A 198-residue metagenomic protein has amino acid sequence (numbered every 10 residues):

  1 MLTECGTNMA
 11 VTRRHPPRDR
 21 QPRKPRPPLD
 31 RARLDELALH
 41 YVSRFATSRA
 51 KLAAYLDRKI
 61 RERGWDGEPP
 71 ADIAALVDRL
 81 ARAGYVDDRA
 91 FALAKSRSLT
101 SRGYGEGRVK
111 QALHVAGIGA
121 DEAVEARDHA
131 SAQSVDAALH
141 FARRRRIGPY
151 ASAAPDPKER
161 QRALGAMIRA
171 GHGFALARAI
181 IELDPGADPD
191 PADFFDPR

Functional and structural regions predicted by a protein language model:
M1-R198: An alpha-helical, amphipathic repeat domain used for nucleic-acid recognition, typified by the mTERF helical solenoid
